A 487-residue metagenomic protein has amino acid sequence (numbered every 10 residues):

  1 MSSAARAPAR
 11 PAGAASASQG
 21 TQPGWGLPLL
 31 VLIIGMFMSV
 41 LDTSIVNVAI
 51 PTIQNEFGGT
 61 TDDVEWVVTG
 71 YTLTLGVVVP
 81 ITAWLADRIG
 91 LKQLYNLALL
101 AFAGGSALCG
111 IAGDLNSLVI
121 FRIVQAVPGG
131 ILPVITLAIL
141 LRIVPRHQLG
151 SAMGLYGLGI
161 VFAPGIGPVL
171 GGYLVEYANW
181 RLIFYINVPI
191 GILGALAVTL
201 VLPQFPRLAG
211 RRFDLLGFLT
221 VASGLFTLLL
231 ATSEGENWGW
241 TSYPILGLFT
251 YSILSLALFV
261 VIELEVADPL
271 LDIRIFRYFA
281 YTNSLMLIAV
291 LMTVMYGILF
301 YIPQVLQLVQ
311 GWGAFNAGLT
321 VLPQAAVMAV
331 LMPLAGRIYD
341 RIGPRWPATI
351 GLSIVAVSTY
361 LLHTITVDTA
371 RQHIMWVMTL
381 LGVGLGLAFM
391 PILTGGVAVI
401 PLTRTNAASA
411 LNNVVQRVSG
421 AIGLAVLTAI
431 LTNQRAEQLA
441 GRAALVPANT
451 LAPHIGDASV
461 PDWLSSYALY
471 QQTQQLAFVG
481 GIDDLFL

Functional and structural regions predicted by a protein language model:
M1-G35, S39: Cytosolic juxtamembrane N-terminal segment immediately preceding the first transmembrane helix of multi-pass
P8-S18, L193, N412-L487: Hydrophobic transmembrane architecture of multi-pass small-molecule transporters
P23-D87, Y95, N116-L118, V134 (+6 more regions): Transmembrane core module of solute transporters
V48, P80-I81, G165, V169 (+6 more regions): Residue-level hotspots within transmembrane alpha-helices of multi-pass secondary transporters
V79-G217, Y243-L246, L402, L411: Helix-loop-helix hairpins in multi-pass membrane proteins, especially solute transporters
A107-I111, A195-L200, A257-V261, Y360-T364 (+2 more regions): Membrane-embedded alpha-helical segments of multi-pass transporters/permeases
F162-P168, G172, I374-A452: Small-residue-rich alpha-helical segments with characteristic i,i+4
I190-L228, L271-R277, A436-S459: Central mid-sequence intracellular linker of multi-pass
